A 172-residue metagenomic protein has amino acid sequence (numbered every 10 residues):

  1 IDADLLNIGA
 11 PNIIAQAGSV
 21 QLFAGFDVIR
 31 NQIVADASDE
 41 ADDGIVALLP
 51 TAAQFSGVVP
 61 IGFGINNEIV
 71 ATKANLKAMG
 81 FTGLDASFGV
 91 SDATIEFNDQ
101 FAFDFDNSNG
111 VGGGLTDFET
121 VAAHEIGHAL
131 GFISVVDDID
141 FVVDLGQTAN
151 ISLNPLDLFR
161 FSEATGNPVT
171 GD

Functional and structural regions predicted by a protein language model:
I1-A123, A129-D172: Extracellular zinc-dependent metalloprotease catalytic-domain scaffold
